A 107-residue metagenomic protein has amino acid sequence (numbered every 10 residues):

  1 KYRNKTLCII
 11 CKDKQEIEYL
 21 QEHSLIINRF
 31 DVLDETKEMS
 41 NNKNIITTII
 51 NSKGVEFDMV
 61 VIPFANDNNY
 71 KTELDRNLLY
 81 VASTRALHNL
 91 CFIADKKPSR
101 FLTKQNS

Functional and structural regions predicted by a protein language model:
K1-C91, D95-K96, R100-N106: Core RecA-like ATPase module of SF1/SF2 helicases and allied nucleic-acid translocases
